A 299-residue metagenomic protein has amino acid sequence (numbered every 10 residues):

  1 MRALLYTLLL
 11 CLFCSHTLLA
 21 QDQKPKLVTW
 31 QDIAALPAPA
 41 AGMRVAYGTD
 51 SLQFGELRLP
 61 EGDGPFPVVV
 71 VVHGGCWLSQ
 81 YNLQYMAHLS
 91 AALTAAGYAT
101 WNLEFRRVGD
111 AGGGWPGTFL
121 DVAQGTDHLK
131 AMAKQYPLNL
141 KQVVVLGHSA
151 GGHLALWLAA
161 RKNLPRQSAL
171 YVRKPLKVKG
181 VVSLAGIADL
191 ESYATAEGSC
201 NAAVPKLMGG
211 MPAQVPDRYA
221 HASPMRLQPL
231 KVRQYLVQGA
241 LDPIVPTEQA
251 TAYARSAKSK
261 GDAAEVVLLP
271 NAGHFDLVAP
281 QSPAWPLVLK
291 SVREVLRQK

Functional and structural regions predicted by a protein language model:
D22-D63: N-terminal cap/lid segment of alpha/beta-hydrolase-fold proteins
T29-A40, D50, A160, S192-R226: Mobile cap/lid helix-loop segments that gate and shape the active-site cleft of serine hydrolases
P65-G74: Short beta-strand element of the alpha/beta-hydrolase
Y81-L89, L103-Q142: Catalytic nucleophile-loop/oxyanion-hole region of alpha/beta-hydrolase and closely related hydrolase-like folds
D127-T195: Primarily recognizes the serine-hydrolase "nucleophile elbow" in alpha/beta-hydrolase and SGNH/GDSL folds
L230, L236-Q238, D242: Short beta-strand/loop motif that positions the catalytic acidic residue of the alpha/beta-hydrolase fold
P243-Q249: Conserved alpha/beta-hydrolase "acid-adjacent" motif
A272-Q281: Catalytic histidine-centered segment of alpha/beta-hydrolase-like enzymes
